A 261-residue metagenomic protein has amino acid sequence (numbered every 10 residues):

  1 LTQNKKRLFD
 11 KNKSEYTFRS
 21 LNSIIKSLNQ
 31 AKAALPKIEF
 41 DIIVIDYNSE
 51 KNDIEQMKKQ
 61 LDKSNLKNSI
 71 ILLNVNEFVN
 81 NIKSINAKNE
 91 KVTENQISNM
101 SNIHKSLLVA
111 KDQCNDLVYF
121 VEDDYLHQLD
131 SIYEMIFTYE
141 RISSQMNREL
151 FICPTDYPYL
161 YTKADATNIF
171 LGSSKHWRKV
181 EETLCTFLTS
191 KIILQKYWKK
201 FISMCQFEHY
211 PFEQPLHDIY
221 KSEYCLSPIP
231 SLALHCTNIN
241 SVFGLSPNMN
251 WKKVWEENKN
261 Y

Functional and structural regions predicted by a protein language model:
L1-F9: Short glycine-rich His-centered loop
L8-I38: Short, acidic, metal-binding catalytic loop of nucleotide-sugar glycosyltransferases
D10-L21, D53, E94-I103, H127-S131 (+1 more regions): Phosphate/oxyanion-binding active-site loops and adjacent basic polyanion-contact surfaces
F40-N48, Y119-V121, F151-T155: Extended hydrophobic secondary-structure segments that form protein cores and membrane-embedded regions
N48-N115: Active-site-proximal specificity loops/subdomain of glycosyltransferases
N86, A110, L117-Y119, L126-F201: Conserved catalytic core of nucleotide-sugar-dependent glycosyltransferases
N99-H104, I132, E182-C185, K191 (+1 more regions): Conserved glycosyltransferase catalytic-site signature
K191-Y261: C-terminal catalytic/acceptor-binding lobe
